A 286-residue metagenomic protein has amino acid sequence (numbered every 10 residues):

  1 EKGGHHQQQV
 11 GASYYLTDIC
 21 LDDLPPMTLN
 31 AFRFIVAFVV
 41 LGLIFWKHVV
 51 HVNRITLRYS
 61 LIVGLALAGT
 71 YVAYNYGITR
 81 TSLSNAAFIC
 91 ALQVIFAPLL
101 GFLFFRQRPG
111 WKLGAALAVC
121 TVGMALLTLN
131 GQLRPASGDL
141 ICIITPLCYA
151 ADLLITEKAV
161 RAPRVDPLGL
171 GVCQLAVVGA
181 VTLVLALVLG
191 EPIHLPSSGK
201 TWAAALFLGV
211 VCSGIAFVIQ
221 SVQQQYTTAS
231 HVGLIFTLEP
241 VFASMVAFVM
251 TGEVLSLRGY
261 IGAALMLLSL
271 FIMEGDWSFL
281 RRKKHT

Functional and structural regions predicted by a protein language model:
Q9-Y14, G42-C90, P98, L126 (+2 more regions): Specific transmembrane alpha-helical segments of multi-pass solute transporters/efflux pumps, especially DMT/EamA
D18, F38-L41, A97-P98, R134-E191 (+2 more regions): Transmembrane alpha-helical segments that form core, pore/gating elements of small-molecule transporters/exporters
C20, L29, R33, G77 (+6 more regions): Hydrophobic/aromatic residues within transmembrane alpha-helices of multi-pass small-molecule transporters
D23-M27, A31, V52-R58, L129-C148 (+2 more regions): Juxtamembrane helix-entry segments on the extracytoplasmic side of multipass membrane proteins
N30-F32, A86-L92, T156-G179, S213-V249: Helix-helix packing/entry segments at the starts of transmembrane helices
R33-F34, G42-L43, T201, T237-T286: C-terminal-most transmembrane helix of multi-pass membrane proteins
V40-V49, Q93-A115, V241-Y260: C-terminal transmembrane-helix exit sites in multi-pass transporters
L41, L61-V63, L67, L100 (+4 more regions): Hydrophobic transmembrane alpha-helices of multi-pass small-molecule transport proteins
